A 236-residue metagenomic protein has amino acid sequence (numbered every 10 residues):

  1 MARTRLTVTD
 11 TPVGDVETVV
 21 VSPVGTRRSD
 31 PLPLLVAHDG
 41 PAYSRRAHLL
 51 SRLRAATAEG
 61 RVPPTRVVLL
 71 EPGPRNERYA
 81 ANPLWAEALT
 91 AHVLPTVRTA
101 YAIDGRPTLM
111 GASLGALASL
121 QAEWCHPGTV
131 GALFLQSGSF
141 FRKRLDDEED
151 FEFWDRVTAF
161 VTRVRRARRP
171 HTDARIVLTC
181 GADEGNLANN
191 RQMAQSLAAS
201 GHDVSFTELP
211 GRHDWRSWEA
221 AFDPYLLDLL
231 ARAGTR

Functional and structural regions predicted by a protein language model:
M1-R236: Non-catalytic cap/lid and distal C-terminal segments of serine-dependent acyl enzymes
